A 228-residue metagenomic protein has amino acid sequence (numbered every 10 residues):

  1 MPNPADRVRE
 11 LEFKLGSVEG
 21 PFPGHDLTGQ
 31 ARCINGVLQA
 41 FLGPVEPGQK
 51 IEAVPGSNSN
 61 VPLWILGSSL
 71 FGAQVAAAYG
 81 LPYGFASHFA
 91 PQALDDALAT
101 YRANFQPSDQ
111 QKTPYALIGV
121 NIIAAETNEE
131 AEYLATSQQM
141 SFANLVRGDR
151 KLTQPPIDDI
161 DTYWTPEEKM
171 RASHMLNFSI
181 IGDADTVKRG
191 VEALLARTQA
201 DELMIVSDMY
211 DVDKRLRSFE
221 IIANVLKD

Functional and structural regions predicted by a protein language model:
M1, L63-L66, Y83-A86, P114-N121 (+1 more regions): Hydrophobic faces of well-ordered beta-strands that scaffold small-molecule active sites in alpha/beta enzyme cores
N3-D6, F89, I122-A124, M209-D211: Active-site-proximal loop/turn and secondary-structure-junction residues that shape catalytic pockets, frequently
D6-G20, Y79: Acidic/polar active-site rim loop that often engages polyanionic ligands
L15-E52, A93-Q199: An alpha-helical appendage that flanks or caps ligand/catalytic pockets
A40, V75, Y79, T100 (+3 more regions): Alpha-helical structural signal in soluble globular domains
S57-G67, M175-A184: Active-site mouth loops of central-metabolism enzymes
S69-L98, R102: A conserved active-site cap/scaffold subdomain adjacent to cofactor or substrate pockets
L195-D228: Generic C-terminus detector
